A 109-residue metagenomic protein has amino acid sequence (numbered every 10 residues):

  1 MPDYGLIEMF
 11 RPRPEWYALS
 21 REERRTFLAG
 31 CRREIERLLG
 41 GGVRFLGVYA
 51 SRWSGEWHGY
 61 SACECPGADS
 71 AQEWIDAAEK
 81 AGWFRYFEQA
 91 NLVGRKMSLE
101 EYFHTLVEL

Functional and structural regions predicted by a protein language model:
M1-W57, C65-Q72, R95-L109: Short S/T/G/P-rich N-terminal loop/turn motif that feeds into the first structured element of a domain
I35, A81-G82: Homeobox/homeodomain signature
Q72-A81: Short amphipathic alpha-helices in soluble, non-transmembrane regions that often serve as interface/regulatory elements
W83-R95: Conserved short beta-strand edge segments in small beta-sheet-based binding/regulatory domains
